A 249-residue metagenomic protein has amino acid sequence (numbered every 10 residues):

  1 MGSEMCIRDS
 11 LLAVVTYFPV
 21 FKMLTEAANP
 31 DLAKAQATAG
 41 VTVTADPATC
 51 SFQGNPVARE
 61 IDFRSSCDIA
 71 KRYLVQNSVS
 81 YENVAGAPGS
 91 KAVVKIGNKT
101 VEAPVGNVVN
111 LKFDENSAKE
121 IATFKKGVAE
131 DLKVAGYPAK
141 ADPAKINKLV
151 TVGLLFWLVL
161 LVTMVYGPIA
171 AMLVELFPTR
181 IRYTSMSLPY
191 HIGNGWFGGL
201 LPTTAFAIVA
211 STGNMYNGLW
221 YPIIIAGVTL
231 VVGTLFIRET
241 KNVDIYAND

Functional and structural regions predicted by a protein language model:
M1-I7: Short, small-residue-biased leader/transition segments that mark boundaries at the very start of proteins
T16-L24, I225-D249: Multi-pass alpha-helical transporter architecture, strongest for 12-TM Major Facilitator/SLC carriers used
P19, L160-P168, G195-L200: Hydrophobic transmembrane alpha-helices of Major Facilitator Superfamily
F21-G153: Low-complexity, proline/glycine-enriched hydrophobic segments characteristic of transmembrane helices
G136-I146, V209-I224: A membrane-interface helix-boundary motif in multi-pass transporters
K148-M164: Hydrophobic core of transmembrane alpha-helices in multi-pass small-molecule transporters, especially MFS/SLC-type
V165-F177: Intracellular juxtamembrane helix-capping segments at the cytosolic ends of symmetry-related transmembrane helices
R180-S211: A late C-terminal transmembrane helix in Major Facilitator Superfamily
